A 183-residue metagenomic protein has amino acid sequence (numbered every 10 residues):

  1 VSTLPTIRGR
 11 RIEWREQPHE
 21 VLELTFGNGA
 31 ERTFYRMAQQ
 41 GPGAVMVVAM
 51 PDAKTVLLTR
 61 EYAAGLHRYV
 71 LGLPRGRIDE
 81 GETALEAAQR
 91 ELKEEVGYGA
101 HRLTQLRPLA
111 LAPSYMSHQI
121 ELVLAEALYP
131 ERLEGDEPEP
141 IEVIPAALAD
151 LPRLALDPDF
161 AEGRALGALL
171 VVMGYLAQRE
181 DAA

Functional and structural regions predicted by a protein language model:
S2, M37, V45-R90, E94 (+1 more regions): Conserved Nudix-box catalytic region and its N-terminal flanking loop in Nudix hydrolases and closely related
L4-R8, Y69, E80, S114 (+1 more regions): Nudix hydrolase/Nudix homology domain
P5-T6, G99-L106: A short coil-to-beta-strand element that immediately follows conserved catalytic motifs
G9-M46, D52: Acidic, metal-coordinating catalytic segment for phosphate/diphosphate chemistry, firing primarily on the Nudix
R11-R15, G27, Q39-Q40, A64 (+1 more regions): Acidic pyrophosphate-coordinating catalytic loop
P18, G43, M116-Q119, E137-P140: A generic structural signal for well-ordered coil/turn residues at beta-strand boundaries that shape enzyme active-site
H19-E23, M46-V48, L58, L122-L124 (+1 more regions): Conserved hydrophobic/aromatic beta-strand scaffold that supports enzyme active sites
E23-N28, A112-E131, I144: Active-site-adjacent beta-strand/loop module that shapes the phosphate/pyrophosphate-binding cleft
